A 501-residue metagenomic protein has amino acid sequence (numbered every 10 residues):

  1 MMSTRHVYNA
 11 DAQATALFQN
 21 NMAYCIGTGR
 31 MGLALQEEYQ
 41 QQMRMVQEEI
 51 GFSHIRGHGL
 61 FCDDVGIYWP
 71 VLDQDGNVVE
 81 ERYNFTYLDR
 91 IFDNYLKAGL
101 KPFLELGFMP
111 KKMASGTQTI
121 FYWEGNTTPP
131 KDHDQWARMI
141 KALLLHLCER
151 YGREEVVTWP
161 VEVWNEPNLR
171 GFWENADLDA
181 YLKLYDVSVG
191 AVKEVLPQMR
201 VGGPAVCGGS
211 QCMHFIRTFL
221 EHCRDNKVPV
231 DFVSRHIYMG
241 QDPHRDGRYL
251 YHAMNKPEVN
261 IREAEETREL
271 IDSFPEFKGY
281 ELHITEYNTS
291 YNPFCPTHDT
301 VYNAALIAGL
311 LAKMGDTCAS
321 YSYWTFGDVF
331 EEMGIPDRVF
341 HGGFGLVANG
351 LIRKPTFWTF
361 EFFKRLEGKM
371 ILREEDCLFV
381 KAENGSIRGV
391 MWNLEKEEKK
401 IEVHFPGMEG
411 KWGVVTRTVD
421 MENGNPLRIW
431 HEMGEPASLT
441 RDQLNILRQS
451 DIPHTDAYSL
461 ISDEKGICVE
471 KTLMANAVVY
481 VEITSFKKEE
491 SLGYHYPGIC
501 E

Functional and structural regions predicted by a protein language model:
M1-F52, A475, S485-E501: Mature N-terminal, pre-catalytic/accessory segment of carbohydrate-active enzymes
A12, L33-Q47, M213-C223, A304-L310: Short, acidic/polar
C25, Y95, L143, V161 (+9 more regions): Conserved, mostly hydrophobic/aromatic
Q42, G240-C295, A319-D328, M370: Glycoside hydrolase catalytic-domain groove-lining segments
I50-N255: Substrate-binding cleft and catalytic face of glycoside hydrolase catalytic domains, especially the flexible beta-alpha
H283-E398: Aromatic/acidic polysaccharide-binding cleft in carbohydrate-active enzymes
D376-E432, T472-E490: Carbohydrate-binding surface patches
A437-E501: C-terminal beta-strand-rich structural cap/linker in extracellular carbohydrate-active enzymes
